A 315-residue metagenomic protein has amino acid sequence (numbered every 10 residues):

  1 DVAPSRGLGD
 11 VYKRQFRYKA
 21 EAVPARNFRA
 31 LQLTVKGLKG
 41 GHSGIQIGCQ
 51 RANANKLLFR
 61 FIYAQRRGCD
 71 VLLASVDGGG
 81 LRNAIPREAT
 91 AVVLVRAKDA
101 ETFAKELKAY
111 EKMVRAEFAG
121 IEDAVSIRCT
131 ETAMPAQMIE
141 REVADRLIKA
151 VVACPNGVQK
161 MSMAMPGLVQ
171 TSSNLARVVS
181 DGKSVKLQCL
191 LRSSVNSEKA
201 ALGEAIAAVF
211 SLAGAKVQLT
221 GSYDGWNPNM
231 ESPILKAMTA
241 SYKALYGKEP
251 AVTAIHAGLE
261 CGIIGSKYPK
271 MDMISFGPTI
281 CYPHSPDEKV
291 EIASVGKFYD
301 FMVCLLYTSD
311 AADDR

Functional and structural regions predicted by a protein language model:
D1-L8, Y12, Y307-R315: Single conserved hydrophobic/aromatic residue that forms the stacking wall/gate of nucleotide- or nucleobase-binding
S5-A54, I62, R66: Fold-level recognition of mixed alpha/beta catalytic cores in primary-metabolism enzymes, strongest
R51-G68, R96-F103, D145-V152, Q159-M163 (+3 more regions): His/Asp/Glu-rich mid-to-C-terminal helical/loop segments that flank catalytic regions of hydrolases
R60-S75, P228-M271: Active-site-adjacent substrate-binding region of metalloamidase/peptidase-like peptide-processing proteins
Q65-N83, M113-T132, K160-V169, A213-G221 (+1 more regions): Flexible, glycine/charged-enriched surface loops at secondary-structure junctions
G79, V92, S126-M138, N174-V178 (+2 more regions): A short beta-alpha structural unit
A84-I127, A136-V151: A conserved active-site cap/scaffold subdomain adjacent to cofactor or substrate pockets
M163-P166, Q170-K186, L190, L245-C304: Zn-dependent metallopeptidase/amidohydrolase metal-coordination segment
